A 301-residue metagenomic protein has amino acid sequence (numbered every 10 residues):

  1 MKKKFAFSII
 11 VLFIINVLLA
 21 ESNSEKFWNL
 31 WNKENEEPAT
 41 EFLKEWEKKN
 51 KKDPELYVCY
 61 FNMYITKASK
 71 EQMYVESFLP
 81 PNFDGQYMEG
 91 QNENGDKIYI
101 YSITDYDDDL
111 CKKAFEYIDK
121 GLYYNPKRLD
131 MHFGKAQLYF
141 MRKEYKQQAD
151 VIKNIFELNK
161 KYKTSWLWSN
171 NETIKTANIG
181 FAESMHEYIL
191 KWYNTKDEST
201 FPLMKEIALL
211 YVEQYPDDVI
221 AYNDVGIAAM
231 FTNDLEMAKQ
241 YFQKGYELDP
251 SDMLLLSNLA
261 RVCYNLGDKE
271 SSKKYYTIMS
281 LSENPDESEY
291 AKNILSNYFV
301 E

Functional and structural regions predicted by a protein language model:
K51-K52, P126-K127, K160, P216 (+2 more regions): Short coil turns that delineate tetratricopeptide repeat
L56, M131, T164-S165, A221 (+2 more regions): TPR alpha-solenoid repeat register
C59-Y60, G134, D224, N258 (+1 more regions): Canonical tetratricopeptide repeat
Y64-K120, G134, M141-K146, D150 (+1 more regions): Short coil/linker segments at helix-helix boundaries
S184, K191-E206, Y211-D217, N265 (+1 more regions): Terminal, low-structured helical/coil segments at or just beyond the last alpha-helical repeat
